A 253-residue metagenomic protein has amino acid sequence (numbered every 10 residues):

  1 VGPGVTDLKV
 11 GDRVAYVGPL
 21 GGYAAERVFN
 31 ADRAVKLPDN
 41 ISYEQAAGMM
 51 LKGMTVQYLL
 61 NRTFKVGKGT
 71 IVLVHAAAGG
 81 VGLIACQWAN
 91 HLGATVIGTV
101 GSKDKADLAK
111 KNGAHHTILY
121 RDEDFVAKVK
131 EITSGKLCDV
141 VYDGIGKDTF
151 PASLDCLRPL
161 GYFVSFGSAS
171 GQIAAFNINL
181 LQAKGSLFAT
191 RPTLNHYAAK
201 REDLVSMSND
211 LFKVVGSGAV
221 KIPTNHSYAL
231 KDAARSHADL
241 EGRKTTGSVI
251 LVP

Functional and structural regions predicted by a protein language model:
V1-P19: A glycine-/small-residue-rich N-terminal strand-loop-strand element that serves as the cofactor-binding glycine loop
R13-A76: NAD(P)H dinucleotide-binding glycine-rich loop of Rossmann-like/cofactor-binding domains, especially the beta1-alpha1
A76-A77, I145: NAD(P)H cofactor-binding loop motif with strongest signal on the N-terminal glycine-rich segment
V81: Hydrophobic/small residue at the entry helix of a nucleotide-binding pocket
N90-A152, K200-E202: Adenosine-nucleotide cofactor-binding segment
V100-K103, D148-A219, P253: Glycine-rich phosphate-binding loop and adjacent beta-alpha segment of Rossmann(oid) nucleotide-cofactor-binding
R201-P253: C-terminal hydrophobic helical "lid"/dimerization subdomain of Rossmann-like NAD(P)H-dependent oxidoreductases
